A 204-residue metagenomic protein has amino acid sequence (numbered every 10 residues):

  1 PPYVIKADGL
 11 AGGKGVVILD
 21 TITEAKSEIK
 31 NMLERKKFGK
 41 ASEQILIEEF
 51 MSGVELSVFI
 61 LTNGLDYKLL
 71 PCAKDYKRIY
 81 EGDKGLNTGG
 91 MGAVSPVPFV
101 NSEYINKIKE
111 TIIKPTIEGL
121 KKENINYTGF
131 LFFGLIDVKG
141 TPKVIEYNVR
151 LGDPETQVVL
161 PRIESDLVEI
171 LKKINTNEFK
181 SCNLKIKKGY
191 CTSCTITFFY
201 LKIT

Functional and structural regions predicted by a protein language model:
P2-D20, V159: Conserved anion/nucleotide-ligand pocket segment
P2-V4, Q44, L69, G189-C191: A residue-level signal for beta-strand positions that form part of recognition/binding surfaces within mature
I5-D8, E48-E49, L184: Short beta-strand
K6, G89, T192-C194: Residue-level signal for inorganic ion chemistry
G15-P154: Internal nucleotide-binding/catalytic subdomain
K109-L131, N148-T204: Active-site "cap" helix and flanking loop/linker of ATP-utilizing ligase/carboxylase catalytic domains
